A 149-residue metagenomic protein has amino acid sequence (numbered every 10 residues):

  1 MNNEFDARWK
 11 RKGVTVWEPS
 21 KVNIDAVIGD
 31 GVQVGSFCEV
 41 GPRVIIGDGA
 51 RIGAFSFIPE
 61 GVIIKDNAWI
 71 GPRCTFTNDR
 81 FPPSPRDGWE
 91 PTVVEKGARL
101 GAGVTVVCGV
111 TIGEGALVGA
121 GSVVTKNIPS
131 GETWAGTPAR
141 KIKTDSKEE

Functional and structural regions predicted by a protein language model:
M1-V14: Extreme N-terminal tail/first-helix region
K12, W17-E18, N23-I24, G29-D30 (+18 more regions): Left-handed beta-helix
P83, S146: Residue-level detector of flexible, active-site-proximal loop/helix-junction positions within diverse enzyme catalytic
A135, K143-T144: Short beta-strand-to-turn element immediately C-terminal to the catalytic PLP-Schiff-base lysine in fold type I
E149: Acidic, metal-coordinating catalytic segment for phosphate/diphosphate chemistry, firing primarily on the Nudix
